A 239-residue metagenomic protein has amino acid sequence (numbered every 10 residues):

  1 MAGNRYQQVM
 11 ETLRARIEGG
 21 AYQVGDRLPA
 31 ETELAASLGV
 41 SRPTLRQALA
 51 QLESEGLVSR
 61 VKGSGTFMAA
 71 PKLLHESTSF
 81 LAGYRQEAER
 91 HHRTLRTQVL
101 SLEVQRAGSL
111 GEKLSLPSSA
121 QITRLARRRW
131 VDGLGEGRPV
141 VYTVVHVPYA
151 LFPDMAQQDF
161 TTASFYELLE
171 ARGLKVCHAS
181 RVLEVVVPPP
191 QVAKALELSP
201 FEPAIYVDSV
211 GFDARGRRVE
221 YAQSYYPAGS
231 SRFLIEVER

Functional and structural regions predicted by a protein language model:
M1-R42: Extreme N-terminal segment that seeds HTH/winged-HTH DNA-binding domains in transcriptional regulators
A15-R16, E33-A35, S41-R42, A69-P71 (+2 more regions): A short, structure-level motif marking secondary-structure boundaries and short turns
I17-E18, E53, E170: Alpha-helix C-terminal capping/helix-coil junction sites
Y22-G25, S54-G63, A69-A70: Beta-hairpin "wing" of winged helix-turn-helix
E31, G63, L81: ATP/adenylate-binding site constellation spanning eukaryotic-like Ser/Thr protein kinases, ABC-transporter
L49-A50: Short, hydrophobic-biased segments on the C-terminal half of alpha helices that form "recognition helices"
P71-R239: All-alpha effector-binding/dimerization core of bacterial HTH-type transcriptional repressors
